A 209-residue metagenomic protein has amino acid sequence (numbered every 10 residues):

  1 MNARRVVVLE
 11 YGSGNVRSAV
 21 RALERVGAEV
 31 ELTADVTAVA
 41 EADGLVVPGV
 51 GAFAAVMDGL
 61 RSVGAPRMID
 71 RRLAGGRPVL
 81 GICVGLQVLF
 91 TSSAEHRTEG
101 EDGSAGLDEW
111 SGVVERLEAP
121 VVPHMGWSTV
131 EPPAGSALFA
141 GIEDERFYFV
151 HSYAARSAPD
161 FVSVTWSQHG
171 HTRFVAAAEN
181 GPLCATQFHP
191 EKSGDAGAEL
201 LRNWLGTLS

Functional and structural regions predicted by a protein language model:
N2-V7, L183: Extreme N-terminal starter segment of soluble prokaryotic enzymes
V6-G27, P190-E191: N-terminal beta1-alpha1 ligand-phosphate binding loop
A38-V39, R72: Structural alpha-helical scaffold elements that stabilize or flank donor/cofactor-binding regions in carbohydrate
A42: An anion/phosphate-binding loop that grips the pyrophosphate of nucleotide cofactors and donors
V50-W127: Cysteine-nucleophile active-site neighborhood
A74, G112-S209: Amide-donor transfer/coupling interface in amidating biosynthetic enzymes
